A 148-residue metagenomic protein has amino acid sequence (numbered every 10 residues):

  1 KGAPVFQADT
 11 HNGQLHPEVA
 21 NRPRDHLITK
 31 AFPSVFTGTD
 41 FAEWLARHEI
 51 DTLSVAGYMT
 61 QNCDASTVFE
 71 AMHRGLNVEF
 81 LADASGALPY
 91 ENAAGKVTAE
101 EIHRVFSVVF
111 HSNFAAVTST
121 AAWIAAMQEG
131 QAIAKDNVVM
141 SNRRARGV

Functional and structural regions predicted by a protein language model:
G2-V148: Active-site-adjacent betaalpha module
